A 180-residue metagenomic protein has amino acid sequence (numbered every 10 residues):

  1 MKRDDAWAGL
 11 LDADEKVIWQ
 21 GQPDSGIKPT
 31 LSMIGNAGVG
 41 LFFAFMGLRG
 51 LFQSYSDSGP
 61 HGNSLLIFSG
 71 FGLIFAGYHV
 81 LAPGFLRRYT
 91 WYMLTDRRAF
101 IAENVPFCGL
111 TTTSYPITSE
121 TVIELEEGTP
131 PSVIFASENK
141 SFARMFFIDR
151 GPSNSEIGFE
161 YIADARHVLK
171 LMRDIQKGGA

Functional and structural regions predicted by a protein language model:
M1-G21: Short, charged cytosolic
L11, E15-I18, L110-T111, P116-L125 (+2 more regions): Membrane-proximal intrinsically disordered regions of secretory-pathway and membrane-system proteins
E15-V17, T90, P131: A generic secondary-structure signal marking the coil-to-beta-strand transition
W19, F75-P116: Conserved beta-hairpin
G26-W91: Alpha-helical transmembrane spans
R98, A102-A143: Acidic, Ser/Thr-rich low-complexity segments on the non-lumenal side of membrane proteins
E127-A180: A membrane-cytosol interface segment of integral membrane proteins
